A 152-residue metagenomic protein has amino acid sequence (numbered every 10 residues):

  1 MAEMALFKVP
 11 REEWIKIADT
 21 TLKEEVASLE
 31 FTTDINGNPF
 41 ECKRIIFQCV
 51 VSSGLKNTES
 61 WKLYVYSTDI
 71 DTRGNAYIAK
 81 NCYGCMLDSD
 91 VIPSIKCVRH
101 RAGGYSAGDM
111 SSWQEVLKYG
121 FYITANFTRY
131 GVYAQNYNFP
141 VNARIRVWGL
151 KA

Functional and structural regions predicted by a protein language model:
A2-A152: Surface-exposed molecular-recognition determinants
